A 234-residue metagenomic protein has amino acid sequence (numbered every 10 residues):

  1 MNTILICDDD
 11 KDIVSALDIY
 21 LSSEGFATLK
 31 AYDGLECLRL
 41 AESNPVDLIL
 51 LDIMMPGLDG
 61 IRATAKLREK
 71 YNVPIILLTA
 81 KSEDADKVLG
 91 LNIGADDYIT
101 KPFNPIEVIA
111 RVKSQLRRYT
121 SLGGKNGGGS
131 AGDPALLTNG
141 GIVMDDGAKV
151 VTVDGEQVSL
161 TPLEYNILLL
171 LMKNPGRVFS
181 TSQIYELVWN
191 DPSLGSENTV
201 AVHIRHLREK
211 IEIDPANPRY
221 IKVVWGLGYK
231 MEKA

Functional and structural regions predicted by a protein language model:
T3, S114-V178, S182: Short, Lys/Arg-enriched segments at the junction into DNA-binding effector domains of transcriptional regulators
D8, D52, T79: Active-site residues of response regulator receiver
G25-Y32, L40: Short hydrophobic/Thr-rich beta-strand motif most characteristic of the beta2 strand and flanking loop of CheY-like
Y32-E36, D59-R62: Acidic catalytic/metal-coordinating carboxylates
N44-L50: Active-site beta3 strand of CheY-like receiver
M55: Receiver (REC) domain active-site loop signature in two-component systems and cognate sites in sensor histidine kinases
A65, E69, P74-T138: Basic, amphipathic DNA-recognition helix from helix-turn-helix-like DNA-binding domains
V150-Y220, V224-L227: Positively charged, aromatic-enriched patches within helix-turn-helix-type DNA-binding elements, predominantly
